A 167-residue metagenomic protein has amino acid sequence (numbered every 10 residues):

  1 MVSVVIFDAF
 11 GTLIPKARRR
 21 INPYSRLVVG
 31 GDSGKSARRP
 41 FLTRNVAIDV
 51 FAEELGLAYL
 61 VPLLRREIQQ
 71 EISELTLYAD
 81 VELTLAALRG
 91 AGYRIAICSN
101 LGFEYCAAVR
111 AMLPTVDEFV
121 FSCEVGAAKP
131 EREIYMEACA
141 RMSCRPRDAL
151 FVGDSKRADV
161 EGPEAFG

Functional and structural regions predicted by a protein language model:
M1, G90-Y93, R141-D148: Glycine-rich phosphate-binding loop signature in dinucleotide/nucleotide-binding domains
V2-Y93, G102, C106: N-terminal helical cap/lid subdomain that shapes the substrate entry/recognition surface in HAD-like hydrolases
F10, L150-F151: Basic, alpha-helical helix-turn-helix
P40, Q69, S73, S122 (+2 more regions): Pocket-edge positions in alpha/beta enzyme catalytic cores
V61, E82-A87, E131-Y135, S155-G162: Short glycine/proline-centered loop/turn elements that form peptide/ligand docking sites
C98, F103-L150, K156-A158: Substrate-recognition "cap/lid" segment bordering the active-site pocket of phosphatases
